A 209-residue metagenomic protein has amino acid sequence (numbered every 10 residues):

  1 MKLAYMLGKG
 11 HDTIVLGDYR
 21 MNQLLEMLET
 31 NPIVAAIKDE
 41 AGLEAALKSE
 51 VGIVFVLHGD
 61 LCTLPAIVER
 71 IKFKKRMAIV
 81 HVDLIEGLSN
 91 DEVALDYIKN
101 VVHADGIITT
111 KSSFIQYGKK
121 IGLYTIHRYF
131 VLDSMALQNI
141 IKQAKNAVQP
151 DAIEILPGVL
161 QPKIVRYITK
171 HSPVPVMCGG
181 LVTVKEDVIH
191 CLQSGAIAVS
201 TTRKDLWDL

Functional and structural regions predicted by a protein language model:
M1-R20: N-terminal amphipathic/basic-hydrophobic helices that include classical n-h-c signal peptides and signal-anchor
I14-A78, E86-L88, H103: Conserved N-terminal beta1-alpha1 strand-loop-helix module at the mouth
V34-K38, G52-L61, I79-G87, H103-S112 (+3 more regions): Catalytic beta/alpha-barrel core
G42, S113-F114, D205: Alpha-helix capping/helix-boundary segments
A45, V93-I98, I140-K142, V165-Y167 (+2 more regions): Catalytic cores of alpha/beta
K48-V54, V101-A104, K120-I126, N146-D151 (+2 more regions): Glycine-enriched alpha-helix->loop->beta-strand junction motifs that scaffold or abut catalytic
V56-H58, P157-L160, G180-L209: Glycine-rich phosphate-binding active-site loops on the catalytic face of alpha/beta enzymes
I67-L84, E92-V93, K120-I126, Q161-L181: Alpha-helix-loop-beta-strand connector modules within alpha/beta enzyme cores
